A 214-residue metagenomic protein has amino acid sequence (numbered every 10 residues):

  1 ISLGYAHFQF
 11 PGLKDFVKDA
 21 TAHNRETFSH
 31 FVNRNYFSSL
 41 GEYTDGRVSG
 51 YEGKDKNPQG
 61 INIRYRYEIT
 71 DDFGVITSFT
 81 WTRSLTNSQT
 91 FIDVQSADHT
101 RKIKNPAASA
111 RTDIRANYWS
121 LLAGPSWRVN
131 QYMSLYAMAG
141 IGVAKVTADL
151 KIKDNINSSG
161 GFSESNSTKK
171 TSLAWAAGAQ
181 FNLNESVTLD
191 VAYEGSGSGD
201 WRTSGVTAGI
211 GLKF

Functional and structural regions predicted by a protein language model:
I1-Y67: Short glycine/proline- and aromatic-enriched beta-strand/turn motifs that initiate or cap beta-hairpins
Y5-P11, Q59, F79-L85, I141-T147 (+2 more regions): Transmembrane beta-strands of outer-membrane beta-barrel pores
H7, F181-N182, T188, R202-F214: Outer-membrane beta-barrel "beta-signal"
H7, Y67, P125-W127, F181 (+2 more regions): Residue-level signature of outer-membrane beta-barrel architecture
L13-T21, N87-Q95, T147-S158, W201-V206: Outer-membrane beta-barrel translocator domains and adjoining extracellular loop/strand segments of Gram-negative
Q59-I63, N117-A123, L173-A177, S204-A208: Hydrophobic, lipid-facing positions within transmembrane beta-strands of outer-membrane proteins
D72-V75, Y132-L135, F181-V191: Repeated loop/turn-to-beta-strand initiation elements of outer-membrane beta-barrel proteins
V129, K169, G195-T207: Solvent-exposed loop/turn segments connecting transmembrane beta-strands in outer-membrane beta-barrel proteins
